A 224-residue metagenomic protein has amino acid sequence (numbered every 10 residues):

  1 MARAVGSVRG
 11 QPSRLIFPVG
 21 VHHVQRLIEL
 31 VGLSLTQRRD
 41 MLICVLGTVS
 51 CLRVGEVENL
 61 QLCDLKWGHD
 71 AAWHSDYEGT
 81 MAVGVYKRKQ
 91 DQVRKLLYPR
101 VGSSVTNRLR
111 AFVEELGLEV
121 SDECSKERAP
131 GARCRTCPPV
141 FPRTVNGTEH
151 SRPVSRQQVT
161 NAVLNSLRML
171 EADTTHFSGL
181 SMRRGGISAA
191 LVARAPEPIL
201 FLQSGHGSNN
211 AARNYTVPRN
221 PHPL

Functional and structural regions predicted by a protein language model:
M1-L224: Extended, non-catalytic subsegments within catalytic or DNA/protein-binding/adaptor domains
